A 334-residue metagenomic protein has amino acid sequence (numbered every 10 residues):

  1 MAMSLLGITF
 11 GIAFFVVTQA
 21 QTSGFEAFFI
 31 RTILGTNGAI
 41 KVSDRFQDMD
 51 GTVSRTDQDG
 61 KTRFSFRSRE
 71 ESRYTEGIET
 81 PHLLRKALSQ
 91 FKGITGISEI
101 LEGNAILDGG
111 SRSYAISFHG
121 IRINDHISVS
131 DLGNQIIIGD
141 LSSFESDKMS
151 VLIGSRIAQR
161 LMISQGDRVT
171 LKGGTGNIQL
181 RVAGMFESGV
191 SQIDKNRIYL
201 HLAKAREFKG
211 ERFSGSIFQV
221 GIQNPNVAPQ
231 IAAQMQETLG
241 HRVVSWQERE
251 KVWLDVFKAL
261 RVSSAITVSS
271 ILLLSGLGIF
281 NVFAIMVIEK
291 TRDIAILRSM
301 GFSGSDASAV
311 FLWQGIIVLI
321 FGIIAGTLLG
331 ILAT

Functional and structural regions predicted by a protein language model:
M1, N224, P229-F280, M286-I288 (+3 more regions): Peri-transmembrane interface segments
M1-G24, I33: Short, strongly hydrophobic transmembrane alpha-helices
S4-F14, R261-N281, G315-G326: Alpha-helical transmembrane segments of integral membrane proteins
Q19-A115: Hydrophobic, regular-secondary-structure patches
A20-F28, T32, F283-M286, T327 (+1 more regions): Membrane-spanning helices that line or support transport/gating and their immediate boundary helices in channels
R73-R181, E207-F208: Short acidic/glycine-enriched loop/turn elements at secondary-structure junctions
H119-R122, D140, L152-R242: Basic-flanked hydrophobic alpha-helices used for secretion and membrane insertion
A284, R292-T334: Transmembrane alpha-helical interface segments in multi-pass membrane proteins
